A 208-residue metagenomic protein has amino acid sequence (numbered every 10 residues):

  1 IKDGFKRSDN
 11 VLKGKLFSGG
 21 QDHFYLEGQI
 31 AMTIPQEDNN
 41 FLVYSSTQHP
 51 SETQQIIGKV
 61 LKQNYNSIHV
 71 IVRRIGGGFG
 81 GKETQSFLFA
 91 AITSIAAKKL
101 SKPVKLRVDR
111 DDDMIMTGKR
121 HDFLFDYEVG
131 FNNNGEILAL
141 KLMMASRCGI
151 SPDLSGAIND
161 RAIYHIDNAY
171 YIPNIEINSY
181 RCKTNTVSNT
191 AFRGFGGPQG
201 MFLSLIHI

Functional and structural regions predicted by a protein language model:
I1-I206: Structural alpha/beta core scaffold segments of enzyme domains
